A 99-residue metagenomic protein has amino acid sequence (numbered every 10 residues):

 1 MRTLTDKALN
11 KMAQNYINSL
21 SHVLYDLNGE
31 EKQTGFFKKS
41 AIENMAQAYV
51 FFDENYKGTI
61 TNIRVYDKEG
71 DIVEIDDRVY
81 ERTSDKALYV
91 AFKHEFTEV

Functional and structural regions predicted by a protein language model:
M1-I60, K68-V99: Small cysteine-rich, disulfide-bonded extracellular modules of the LU/uPAR three-finger superfamily and closely related
